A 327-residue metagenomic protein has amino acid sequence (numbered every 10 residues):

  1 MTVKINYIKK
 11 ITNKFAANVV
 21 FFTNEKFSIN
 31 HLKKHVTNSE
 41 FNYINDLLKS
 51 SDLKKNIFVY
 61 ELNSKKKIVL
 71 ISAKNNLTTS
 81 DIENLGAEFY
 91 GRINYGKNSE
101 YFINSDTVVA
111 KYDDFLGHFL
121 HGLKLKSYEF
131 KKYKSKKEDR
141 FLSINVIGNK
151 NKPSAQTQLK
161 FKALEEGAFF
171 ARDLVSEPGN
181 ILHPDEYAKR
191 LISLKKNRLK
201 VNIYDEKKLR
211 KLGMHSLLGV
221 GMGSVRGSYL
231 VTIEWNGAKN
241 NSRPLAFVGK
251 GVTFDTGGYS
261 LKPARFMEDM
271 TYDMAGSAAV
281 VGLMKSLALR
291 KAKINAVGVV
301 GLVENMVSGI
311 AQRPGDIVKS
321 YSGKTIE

Functional and structural regions predicted by a protein language model:
M1-G251: Short amphipathic alpha-helical segment within the helicase RecA-like ATPase core that mediates nucleic-acid
K66-A73, F169-D173, R243-F247, T253 (+2 more regions): Glycine/charged-rich beta-loop-alpha catalytic/anionic-binding loops adjacent to active sites
L77-I82, M270, M274, E327: Active-site pocket-shaping loop/turn-to-helix segments
T78, L261, V307: Conserved protein kinase catalytic core
G117-K124, G221-S224, K262-T271, R313-S320: A glycine- and small-aliphatic-rich helix-loop capping segment at beta-alpha/alpha-beta transitions that lines
L191, L245-F247, S260-E304: Alpha-helical metal-binding/catalytic segments enriched in His/Glu/Asp
V220-S224, K250-V252, T256-Y259, S277 (+3 more regions): Gly/Ser/Thr-rich helix-start
A292-E327: A glycine- and small/hydrophobic-rich beta-loop-beta segment that serves as a flexible "lid/hinge" or phosphate-binding
